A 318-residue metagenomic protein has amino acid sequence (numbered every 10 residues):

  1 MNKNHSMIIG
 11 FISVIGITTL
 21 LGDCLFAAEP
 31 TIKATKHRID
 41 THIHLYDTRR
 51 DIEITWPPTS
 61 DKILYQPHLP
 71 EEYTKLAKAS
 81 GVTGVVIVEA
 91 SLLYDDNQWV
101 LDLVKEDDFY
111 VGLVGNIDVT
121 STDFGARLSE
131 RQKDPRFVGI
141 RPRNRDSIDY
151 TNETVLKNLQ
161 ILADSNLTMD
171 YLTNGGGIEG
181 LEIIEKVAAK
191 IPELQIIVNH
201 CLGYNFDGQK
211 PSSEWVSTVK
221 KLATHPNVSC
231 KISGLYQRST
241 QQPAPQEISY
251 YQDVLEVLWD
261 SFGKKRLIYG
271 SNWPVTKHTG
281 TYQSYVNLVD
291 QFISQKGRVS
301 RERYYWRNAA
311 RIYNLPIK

Functional and structural regions predicted by a protein language model:
N2-N4, I8-F11, C24, E29-T41 (+4 more regions): Mid-to-C-terminal alpha-helical segments outside catalytic/metal-binding sites
I15-C24: C-terminal segment of classical bacterial N-terminal signal peptides
A28-I161, S165, S249: Mid-domain alpha/beta scaffold segments of enzyme catalytic cores
H44, A90-S91, N116-T120, P142-R145 (+4 more regions): Active-site beta-loop-alpha junctions enriched in small/polar residues
E72, W99-D102, A126, E130 (+5 more regions): Alpha-helical elements of Rossmann-like donor-binding domains used by nucleotide-donor carbohydrate transfer enzymes
A77, V104, Q132, A188-A189 (+3 more regions): N-terminal cationic-hydrophobic initiation segments that often serve targeting/anchoring roles
V86-E89, K231-G234, I268-G270, Y305: Short beta-strand segments
V138, D149-I268: Catalytic pocket-lining loop regions of alpha/beta-barrel enzymes, especially the amidohydrolase/enolase/GH5 lineages
